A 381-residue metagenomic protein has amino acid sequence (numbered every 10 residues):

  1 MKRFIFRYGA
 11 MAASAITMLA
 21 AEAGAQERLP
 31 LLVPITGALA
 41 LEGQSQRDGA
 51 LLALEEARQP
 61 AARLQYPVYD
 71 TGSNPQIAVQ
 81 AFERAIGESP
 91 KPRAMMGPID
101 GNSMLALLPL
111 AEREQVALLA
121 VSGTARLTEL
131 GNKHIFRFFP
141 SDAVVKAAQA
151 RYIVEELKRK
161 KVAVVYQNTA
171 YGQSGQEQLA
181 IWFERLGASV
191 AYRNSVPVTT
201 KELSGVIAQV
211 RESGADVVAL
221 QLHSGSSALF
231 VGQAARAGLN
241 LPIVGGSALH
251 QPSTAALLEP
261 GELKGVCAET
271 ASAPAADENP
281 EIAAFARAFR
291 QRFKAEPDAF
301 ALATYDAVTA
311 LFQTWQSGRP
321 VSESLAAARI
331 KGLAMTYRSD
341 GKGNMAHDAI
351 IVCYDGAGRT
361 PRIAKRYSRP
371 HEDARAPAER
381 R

Functional and structural regions predicted by a protein language model:
G9-A20: Bacterial N-terminal signal peptides
A21-A25: Boundary at the C-terminal end of the N-terminal hydrophobic targeting segment
R28, L41-Q46, E56-L127, P197 (+1 more regions): Beta-alpha junction/loop-to-helix N-cap segments that form part of ligand/metal-binding clefts
P30-G49, A57, Y69-P75, V165-G172 (+2 more regions): Extracytoplasmic "Venus flytrap"
A78, F138-K161, Q173, E202-S204 (+4 more regions): Hydrophobic alpha-helical segments within soluble ligand-binding/sensing domains
K91-R193, P242-G265: Extracytoplasmic ligand/sensor domains, especially the bilobed periplasmic-binding protein
V231-T304, Y367-R380: Extracellular/periplasmic periplasmic-binding protein-like sensory domains
Q291-I363, R380: Segments of small-molecule ligand-sensing domains
